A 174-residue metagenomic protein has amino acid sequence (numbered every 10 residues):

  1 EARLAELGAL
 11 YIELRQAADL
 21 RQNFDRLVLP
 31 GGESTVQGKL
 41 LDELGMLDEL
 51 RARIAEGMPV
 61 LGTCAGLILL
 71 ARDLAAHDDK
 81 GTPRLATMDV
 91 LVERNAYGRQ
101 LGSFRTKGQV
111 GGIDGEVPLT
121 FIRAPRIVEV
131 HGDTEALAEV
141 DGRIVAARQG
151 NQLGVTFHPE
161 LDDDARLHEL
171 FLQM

Functional and structural regions predicted by a protein language model:
E1-A55, A165-M174: N-terminal beta1-alpha1 cap of cysteine-dependent amidohydrolase-like domains
E6-G8, A55, T82, D114 (+2 more regions): Short, well-ordered coil/turn elements that cap or connect secondary structure elements
Y11-I12, V60, Q152: Hydrophobic anchor at the start of a short beta-strand that flanks the dinucleotide cofactor-binding loop
Q16, A65, F157: Cofactor-binding loop segments of dinucleotide-utilizing enzymes, especially the Rossmann-like FAD- and NAD(P)+-binding
R21-N23, A71, G112: Short secondary-structure boundary/hinge segments and terminal tails
V28-L29, G62, V155: Redox-cofactor binding/interface segments in oxidoreductases and associated redox assembly factors
E33-Q109: Cysteine-nucleophile active-site neighborhood
R94-M174: Amide-donor transfer/coupling interface in amidating biosynthetic enzymes
